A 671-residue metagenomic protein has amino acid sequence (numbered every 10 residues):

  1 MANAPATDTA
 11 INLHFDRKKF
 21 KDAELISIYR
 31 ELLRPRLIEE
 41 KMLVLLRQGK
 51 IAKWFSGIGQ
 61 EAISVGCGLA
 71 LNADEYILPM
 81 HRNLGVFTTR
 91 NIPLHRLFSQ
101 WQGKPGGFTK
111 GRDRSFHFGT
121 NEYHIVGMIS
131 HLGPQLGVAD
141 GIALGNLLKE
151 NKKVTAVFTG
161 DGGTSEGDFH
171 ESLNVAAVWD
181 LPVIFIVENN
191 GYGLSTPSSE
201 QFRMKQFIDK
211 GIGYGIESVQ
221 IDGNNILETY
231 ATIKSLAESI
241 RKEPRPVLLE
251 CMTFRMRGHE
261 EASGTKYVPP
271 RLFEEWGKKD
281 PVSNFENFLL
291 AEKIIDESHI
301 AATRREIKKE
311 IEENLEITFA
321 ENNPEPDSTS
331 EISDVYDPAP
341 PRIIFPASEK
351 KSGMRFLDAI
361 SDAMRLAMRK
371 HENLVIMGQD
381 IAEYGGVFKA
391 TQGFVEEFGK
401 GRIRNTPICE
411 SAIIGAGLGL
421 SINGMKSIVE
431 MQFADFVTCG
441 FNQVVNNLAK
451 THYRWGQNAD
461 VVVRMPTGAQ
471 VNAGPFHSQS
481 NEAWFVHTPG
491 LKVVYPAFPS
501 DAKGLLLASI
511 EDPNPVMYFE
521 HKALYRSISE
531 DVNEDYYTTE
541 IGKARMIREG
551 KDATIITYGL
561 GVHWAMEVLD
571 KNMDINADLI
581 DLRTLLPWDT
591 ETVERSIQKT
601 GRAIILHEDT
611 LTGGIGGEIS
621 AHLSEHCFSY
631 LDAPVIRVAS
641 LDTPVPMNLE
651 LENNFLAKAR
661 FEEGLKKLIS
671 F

Functional and structural regions predicted by a protein language model:
M1-I63, C251, R257, E261-G401 (+2 more regions): Conserved acidic/glycine
L37-E40, V44-W179, P197-R203, I208 (+4 more regions): Cofactor-binding active-site loop characterized by glycine-rich and histidine/acidic residues
L45-K50, S115-I129, K152-V157, G191 (+8 more regions): Glycine/charged-rich beta-loop-alpha catalytic/anionic-binding loops adjacent to active sites
K53-Q60, H81-R82, F118-L136, G160 (+8 more regions): Active-site nucleophile and cofactor-binding loops and adjacent substrate-binding regions of central metabolic enzymes
V65-A73, I142-N151, L173-L181, I212-G213 (+5 more regions): Alpha-helix C-terminal capping segments
T88-I92, G167-E171, S195-E200, A231 (+10 more regions): Short acidic, glycine/serine/threonine-rich loops at helix termini
G103-T109, A177-V187, R402-N405, L448-M465: A glycine-rich helix N-cap at a beta->alpha junction
H124-E313, V486-L606: Glycine-rich ThDP/TPP pyrophosphate-binding loop and its adjacent helix/strand module within ThDP-dependent enzymes
